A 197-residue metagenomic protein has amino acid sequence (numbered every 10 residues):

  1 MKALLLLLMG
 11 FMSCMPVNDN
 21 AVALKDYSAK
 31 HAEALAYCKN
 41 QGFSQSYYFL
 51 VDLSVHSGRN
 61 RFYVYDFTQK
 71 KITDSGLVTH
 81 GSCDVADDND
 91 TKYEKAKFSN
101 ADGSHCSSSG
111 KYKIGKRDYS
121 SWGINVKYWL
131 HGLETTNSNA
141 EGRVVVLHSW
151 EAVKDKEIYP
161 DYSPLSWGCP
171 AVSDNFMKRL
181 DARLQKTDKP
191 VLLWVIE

Functional and structural regions predicted by a protein language model:
A3-M12: Sec-dependent N-terminal signal peptides
M15-W167, D174-T187, V191-L192, E197: Cell wall/extracellular polymer interaction/catalysis modules
